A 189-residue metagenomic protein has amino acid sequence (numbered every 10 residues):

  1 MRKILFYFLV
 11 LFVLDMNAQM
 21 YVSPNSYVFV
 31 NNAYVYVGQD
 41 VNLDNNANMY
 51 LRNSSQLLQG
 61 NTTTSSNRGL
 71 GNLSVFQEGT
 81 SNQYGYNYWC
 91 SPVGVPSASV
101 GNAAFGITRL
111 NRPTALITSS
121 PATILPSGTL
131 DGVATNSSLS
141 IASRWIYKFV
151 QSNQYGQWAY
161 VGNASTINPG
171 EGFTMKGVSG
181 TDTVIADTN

Functional and structural regions predicted by a protein language model:
M1-P24: Bacterial Sec-dependent N-terminal signal peptides
M20-N189: N-terminal exported-region signature
